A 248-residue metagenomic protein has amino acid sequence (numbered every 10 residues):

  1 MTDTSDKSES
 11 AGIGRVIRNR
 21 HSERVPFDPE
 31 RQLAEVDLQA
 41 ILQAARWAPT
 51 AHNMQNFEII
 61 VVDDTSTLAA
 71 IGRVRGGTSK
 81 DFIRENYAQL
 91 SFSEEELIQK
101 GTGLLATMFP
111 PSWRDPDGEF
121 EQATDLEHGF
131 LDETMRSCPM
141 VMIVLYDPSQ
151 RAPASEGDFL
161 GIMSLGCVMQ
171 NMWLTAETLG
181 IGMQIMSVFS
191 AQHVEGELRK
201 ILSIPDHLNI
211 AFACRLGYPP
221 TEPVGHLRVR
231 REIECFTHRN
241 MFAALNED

Functional and structural regions predicted by a protein language model:
M1-D248: Acidic, surface-exposed loops and disordered segments
